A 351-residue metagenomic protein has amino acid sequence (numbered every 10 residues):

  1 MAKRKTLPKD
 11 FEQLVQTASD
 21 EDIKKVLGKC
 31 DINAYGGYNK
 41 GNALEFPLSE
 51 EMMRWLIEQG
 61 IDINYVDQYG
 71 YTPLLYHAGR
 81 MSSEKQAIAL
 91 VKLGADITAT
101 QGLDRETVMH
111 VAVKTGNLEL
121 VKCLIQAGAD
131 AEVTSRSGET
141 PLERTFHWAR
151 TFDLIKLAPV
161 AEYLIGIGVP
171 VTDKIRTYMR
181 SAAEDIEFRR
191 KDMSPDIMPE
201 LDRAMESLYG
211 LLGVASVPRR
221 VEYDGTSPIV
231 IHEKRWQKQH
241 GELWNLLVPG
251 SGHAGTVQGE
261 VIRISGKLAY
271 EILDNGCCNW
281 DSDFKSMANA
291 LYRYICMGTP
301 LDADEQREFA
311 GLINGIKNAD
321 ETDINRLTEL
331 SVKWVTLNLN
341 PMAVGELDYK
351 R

Functional and structural regions predicted by a protein language model:
A2-P47, E51-L56, I61: N-terminal segments that cap or nucleate solenoid repeat domains
R4-E12, A34-F46, V66-G79, T100-V108 (+2 more regions): Ankyrin-repeat boundary/"N-cap" motif
A18, L48-E51, M81-S82, G116 (+1 more regions): Ankyrin-repeat intra-repeat helix-capping/turn positions
K24-D31, R54-I63, I88-I97, K122-D130 (+1 more regions): Ankyrin repeat domain, specifically the short helix-to-loop turn at the C-terminus of the second helix of each repeat
S49, S82-K85, E119, F152-A158: Coil-to-helix interface segments in alpha-helical RNA-associated scaffolds, predominantly tandem hairpin repeats
A87-A89, G94, A99-V111: A mid-sequence interfacial segment
G102-T107, V133-R351: Ankyrin repeat (ANK) tandem arrays and their immediately adjacent linkers/low-complexity segments
L103-E139: Internal alpha-helical scaffold/solenoid segments in large eukaryotic proteins
